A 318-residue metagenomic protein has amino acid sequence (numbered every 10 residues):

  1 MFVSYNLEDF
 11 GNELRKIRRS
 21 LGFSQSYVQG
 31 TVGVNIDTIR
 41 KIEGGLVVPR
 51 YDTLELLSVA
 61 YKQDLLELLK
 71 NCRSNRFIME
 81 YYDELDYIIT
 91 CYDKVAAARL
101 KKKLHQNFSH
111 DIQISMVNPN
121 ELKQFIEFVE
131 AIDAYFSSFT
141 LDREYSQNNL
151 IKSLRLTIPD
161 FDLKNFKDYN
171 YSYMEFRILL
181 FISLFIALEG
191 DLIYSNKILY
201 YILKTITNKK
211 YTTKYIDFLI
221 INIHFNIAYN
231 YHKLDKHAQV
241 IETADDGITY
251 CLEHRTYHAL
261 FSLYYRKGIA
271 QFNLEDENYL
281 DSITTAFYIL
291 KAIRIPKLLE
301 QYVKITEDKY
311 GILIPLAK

Functional and structural regions predicted by a protein language model:
M1-S20: A short, Lys/Arg-rich alpha-helix, primarily the initiator
F2, V34, C72-R76, N118 (+6 more regions): Structural signature of alpha-solenoid helical repeat scaffolds
S20-K41: Short alpha-helical DNA-recognition segment
L21, S137-T140, E189, L234 (+3 more regions): Structural motif corresponding to the intra-repeat A-B loop/turn of tetratricopeptide repeats
D52-L68, I314: DNA major-groove recognition helix of helix-turn-helix/homeodomain DNA-binding modules
I89-I112, S138-D162, E189-T205, L234-D245 (+1 more regions): Helix-turn-helix repeat elements of alpha-solenoid scaffolds
Q106-L122, S153-S172, K204-D217, L252-Y257: Flexible helix-coil transition and linker loops at the boundaries of alpha-helical arrays
